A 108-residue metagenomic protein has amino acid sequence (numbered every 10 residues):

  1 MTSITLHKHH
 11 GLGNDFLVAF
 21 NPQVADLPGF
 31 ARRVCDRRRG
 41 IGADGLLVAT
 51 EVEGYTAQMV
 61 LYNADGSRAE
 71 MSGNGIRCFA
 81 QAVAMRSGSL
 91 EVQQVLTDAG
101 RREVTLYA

Functional and structural regions predicted by a protein language model:
M1-A108: A glycine-rich beta-to-alpha transition motif near the start of alpha/beta enzyme domains, typified by
